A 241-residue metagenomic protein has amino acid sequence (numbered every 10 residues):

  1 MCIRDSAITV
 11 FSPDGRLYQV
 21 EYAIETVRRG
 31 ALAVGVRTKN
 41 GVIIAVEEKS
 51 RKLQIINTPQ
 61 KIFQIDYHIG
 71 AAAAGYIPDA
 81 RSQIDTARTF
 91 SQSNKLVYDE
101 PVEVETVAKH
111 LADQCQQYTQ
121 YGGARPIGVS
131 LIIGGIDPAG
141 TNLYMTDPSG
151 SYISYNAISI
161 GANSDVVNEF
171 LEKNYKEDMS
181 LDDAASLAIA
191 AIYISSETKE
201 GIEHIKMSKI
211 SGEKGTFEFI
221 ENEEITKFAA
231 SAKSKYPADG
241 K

Functional and structural regions predicted by a protein language model:
M1-K241: Long, low-complexity N-terminal extensions
